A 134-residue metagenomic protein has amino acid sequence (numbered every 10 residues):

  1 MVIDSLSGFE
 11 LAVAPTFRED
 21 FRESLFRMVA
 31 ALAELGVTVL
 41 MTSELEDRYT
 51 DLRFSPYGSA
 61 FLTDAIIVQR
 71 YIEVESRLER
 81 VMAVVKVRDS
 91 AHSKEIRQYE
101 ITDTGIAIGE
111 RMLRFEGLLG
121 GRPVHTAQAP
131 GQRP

Functional and structural regions predicted by a protein language model:
M1-I66, V74-S76: P-loop NTPase motor core
A65, Q69-P134: Conserved P-loop NTPase
